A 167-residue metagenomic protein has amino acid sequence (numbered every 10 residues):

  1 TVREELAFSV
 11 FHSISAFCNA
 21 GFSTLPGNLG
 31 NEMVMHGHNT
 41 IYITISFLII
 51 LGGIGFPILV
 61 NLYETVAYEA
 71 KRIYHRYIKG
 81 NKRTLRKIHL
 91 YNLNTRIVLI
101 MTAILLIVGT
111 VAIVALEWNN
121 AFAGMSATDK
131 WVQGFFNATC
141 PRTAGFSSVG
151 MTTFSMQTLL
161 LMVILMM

Functional and structural regions predicted by a protein language model:
T1-M167: Membrane-proximal intracellular helices of multi-pass ion channels
